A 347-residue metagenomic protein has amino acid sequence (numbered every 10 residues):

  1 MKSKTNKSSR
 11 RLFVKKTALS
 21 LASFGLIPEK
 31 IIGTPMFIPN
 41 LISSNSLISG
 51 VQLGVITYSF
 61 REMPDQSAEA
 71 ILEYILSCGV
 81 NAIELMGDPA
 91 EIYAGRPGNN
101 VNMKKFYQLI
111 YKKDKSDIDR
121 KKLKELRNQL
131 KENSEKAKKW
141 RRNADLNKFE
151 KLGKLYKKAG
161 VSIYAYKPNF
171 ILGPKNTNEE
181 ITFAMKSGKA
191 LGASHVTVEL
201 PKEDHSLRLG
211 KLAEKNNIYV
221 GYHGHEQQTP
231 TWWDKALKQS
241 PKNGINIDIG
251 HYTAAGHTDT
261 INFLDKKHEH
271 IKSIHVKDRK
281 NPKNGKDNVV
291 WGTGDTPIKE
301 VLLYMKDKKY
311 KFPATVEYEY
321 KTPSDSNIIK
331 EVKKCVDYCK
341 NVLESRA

Functional and structural regions predicted by a protein language model:
K2-K7, R11-L26, G33-N81, A90-Y111 (+5 more regions): Histidine-acidic metal/acid-base catalytic patches
T17-L26, R142, K148-F149, G153-L155 (+2 more regions): Active-site acidic/histidine proton-transfer and metal-coordination neighborhood in alpha/beta enzyme cores
S59-F60, W140-R141, L172-G173, T197-V198 (+2 more regions): A generic structural signal for short
L85-D88, P168, H225, V276-R279: Active-site loop/turn elements of alpha/beta-hydrolase fold enzymes, especially the short glycine-/histidine-rich
K115-D117, K136, K157: N-terminal glycine-/serine-/threonine-rich beta1-alpha1-beta2 phosphate-ribose binding loop of Rossmann-like
D119-K151: Intrinsically disordered, low-complexity acidic Ser/Thr-rich regulatory segments
